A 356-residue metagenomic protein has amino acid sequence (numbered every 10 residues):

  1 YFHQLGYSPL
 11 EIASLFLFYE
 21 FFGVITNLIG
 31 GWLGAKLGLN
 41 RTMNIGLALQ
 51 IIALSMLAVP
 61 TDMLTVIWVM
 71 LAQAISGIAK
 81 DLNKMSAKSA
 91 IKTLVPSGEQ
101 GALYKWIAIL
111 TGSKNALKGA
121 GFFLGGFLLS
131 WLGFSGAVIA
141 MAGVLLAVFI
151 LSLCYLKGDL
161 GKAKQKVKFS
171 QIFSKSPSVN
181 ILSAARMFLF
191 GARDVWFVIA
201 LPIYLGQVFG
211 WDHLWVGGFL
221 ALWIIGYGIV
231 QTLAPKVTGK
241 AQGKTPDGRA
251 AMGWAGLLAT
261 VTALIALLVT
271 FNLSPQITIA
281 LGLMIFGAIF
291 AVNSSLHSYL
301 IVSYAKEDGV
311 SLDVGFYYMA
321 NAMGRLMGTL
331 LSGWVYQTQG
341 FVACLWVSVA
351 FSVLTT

Functional and structural regions predicted by a protein language model:
Y1-L10, I199-V216: Short amphipathic helix-loop junctions that connect adjacent transmembrane helices in Major Facilitator Superfamily/SLC
S14-W32, A221-A234: Central cavity-lining transmembrane alpha-helices of secondary-active solute carriers, predominantly the Major
V24-T61: Conserved MFS/SLC helix-loop-helix module at the cytosolic interface between two early adjacent transmembrane helices
T26-L39, L129, V230-D247, Y336: Helix-to-loop junctions at the C-terminal end of transmembrane segments in multipass secondary transporters
A48-M63, G256-L273: C-terminal ends and interior cores of transmembrane alpha-helices in multi-pass membrane transporters/permeases
A53, T65-N83, Q276-V292: Hydrophobic core of transmembrane alpha-helices in multi-pass small-molecule transporters, especially MFS/SLC-type
A72-K114: Cytoplasmic helix-loop-helix junction between adjacent transmembrane helices in 12-TM secondary transporters
Y155-G191, Q207: Juxtamembrane intracellular "pre-TM" segments in multi-pass secondary transporters
